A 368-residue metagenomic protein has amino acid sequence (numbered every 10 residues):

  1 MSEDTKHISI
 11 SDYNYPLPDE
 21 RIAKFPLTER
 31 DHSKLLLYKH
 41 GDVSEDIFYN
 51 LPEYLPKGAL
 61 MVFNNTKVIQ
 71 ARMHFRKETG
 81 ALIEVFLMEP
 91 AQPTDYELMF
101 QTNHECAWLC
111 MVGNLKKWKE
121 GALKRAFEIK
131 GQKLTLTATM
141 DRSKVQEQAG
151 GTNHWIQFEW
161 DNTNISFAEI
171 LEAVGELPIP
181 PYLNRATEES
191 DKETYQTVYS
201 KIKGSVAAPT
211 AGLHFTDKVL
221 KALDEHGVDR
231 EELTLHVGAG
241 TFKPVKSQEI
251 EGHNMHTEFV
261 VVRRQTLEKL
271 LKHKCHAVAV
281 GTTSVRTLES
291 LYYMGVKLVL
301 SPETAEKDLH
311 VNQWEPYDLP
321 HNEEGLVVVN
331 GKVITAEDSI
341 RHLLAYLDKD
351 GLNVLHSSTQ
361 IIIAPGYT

Functional and structural regions predicted by a protein language model:
S2-T368: Surface-exposed, charge/polar-rich loops and edge strands
